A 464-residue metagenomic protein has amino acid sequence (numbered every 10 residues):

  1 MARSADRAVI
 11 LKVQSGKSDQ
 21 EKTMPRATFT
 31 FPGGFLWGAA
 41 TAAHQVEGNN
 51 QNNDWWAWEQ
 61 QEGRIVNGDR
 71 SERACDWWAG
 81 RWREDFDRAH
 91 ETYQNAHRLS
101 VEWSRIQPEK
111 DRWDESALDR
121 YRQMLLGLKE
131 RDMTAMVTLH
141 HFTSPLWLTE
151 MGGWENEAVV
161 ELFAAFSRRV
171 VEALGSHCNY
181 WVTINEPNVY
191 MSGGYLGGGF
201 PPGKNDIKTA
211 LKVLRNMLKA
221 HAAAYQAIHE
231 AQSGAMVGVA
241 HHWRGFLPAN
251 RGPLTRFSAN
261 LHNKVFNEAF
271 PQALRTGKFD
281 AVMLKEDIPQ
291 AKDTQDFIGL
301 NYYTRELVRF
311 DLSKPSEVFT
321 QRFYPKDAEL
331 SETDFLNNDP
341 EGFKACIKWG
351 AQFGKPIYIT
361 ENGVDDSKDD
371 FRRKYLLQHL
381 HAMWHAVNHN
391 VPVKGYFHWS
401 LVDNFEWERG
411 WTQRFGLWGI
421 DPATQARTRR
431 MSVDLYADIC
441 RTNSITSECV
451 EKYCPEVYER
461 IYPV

Functional and structural regions predicted by a protein language model:
P25-V66, K110-D111, L118-V464: Active-site region of glycoside hydrolase catalytic domains
N67-G80: Active-site mouth loops of central-metabolism enzymes
W78-D87, P108, A117: Internal amphipathic alpha-helical repeat/solenoid segments
R81-E102, F297: Catalytic domains of carbohydrate-active enzymes, especially glycoside hydrolases
V101-W113: Glycine-rich, proline-tolerant flexible connector loops at the mouths of alpha/beta enzymes
